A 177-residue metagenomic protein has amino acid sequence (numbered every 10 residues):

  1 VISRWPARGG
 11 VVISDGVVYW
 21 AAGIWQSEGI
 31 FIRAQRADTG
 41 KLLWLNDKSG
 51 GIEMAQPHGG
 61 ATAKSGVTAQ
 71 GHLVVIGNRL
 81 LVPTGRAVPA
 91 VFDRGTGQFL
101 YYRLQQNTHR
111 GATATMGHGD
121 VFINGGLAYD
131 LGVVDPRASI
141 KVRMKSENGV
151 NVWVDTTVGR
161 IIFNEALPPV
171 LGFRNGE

Functional and structural regions predicted by a protein language model:
V1-A7, V12-W20, I24-A69, V74-E177: Extracytoplasmic/lumenal domain signature
